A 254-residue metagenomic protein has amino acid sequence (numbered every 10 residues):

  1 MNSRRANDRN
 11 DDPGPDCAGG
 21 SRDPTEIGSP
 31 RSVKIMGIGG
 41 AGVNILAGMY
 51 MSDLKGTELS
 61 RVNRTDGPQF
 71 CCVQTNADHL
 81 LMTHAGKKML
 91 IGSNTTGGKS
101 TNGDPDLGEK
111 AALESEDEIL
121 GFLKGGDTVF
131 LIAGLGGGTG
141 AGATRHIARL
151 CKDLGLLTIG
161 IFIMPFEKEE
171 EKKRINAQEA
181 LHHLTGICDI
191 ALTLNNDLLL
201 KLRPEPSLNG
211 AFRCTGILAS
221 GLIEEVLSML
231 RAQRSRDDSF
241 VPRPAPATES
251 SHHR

Functional and structural regions predicted by a protein language model:
M1-R254: Tubulin/FtsZ superfamily GTPase core signature
